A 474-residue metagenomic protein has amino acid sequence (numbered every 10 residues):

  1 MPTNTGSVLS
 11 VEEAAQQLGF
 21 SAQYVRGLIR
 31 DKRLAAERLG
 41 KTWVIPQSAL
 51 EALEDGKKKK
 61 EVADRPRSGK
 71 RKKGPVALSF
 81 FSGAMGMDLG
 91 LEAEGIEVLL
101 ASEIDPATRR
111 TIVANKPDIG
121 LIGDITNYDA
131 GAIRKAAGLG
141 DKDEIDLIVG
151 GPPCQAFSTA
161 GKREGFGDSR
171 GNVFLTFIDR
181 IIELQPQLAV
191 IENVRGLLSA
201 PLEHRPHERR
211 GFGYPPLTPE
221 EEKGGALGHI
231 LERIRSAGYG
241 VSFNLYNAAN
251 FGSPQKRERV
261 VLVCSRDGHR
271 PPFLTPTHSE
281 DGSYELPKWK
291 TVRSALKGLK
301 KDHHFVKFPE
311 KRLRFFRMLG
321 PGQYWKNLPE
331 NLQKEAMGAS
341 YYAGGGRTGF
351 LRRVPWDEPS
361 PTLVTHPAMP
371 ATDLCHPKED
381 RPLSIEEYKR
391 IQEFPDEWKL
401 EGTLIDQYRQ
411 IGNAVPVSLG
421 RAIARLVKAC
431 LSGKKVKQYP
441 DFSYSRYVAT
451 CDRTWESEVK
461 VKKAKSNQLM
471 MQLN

Functional and structural regions predicted by a protein language model:
P2, F20-S21, G27, Q47-A49 (+6 more regions): S-adenosyl-L-methionine-dependent DNA methyltransferase catalytic core
P2-Y24: Polyanion-binding surface elements
V8, V44, L188, P382-I385: Short aromatic/basic micro-patch
V8-E13, D31-K59: Short helix-start
V11-A14, V25, I45, I112 (+2 more regions): Hydrophobic packing within well-folded, soluble alpha/beta domains
D64-L188, N193-R210, P215: Core alpha/beta nucleotide-donor-binding catalytic domains of modification enzymes
I122-I125, F243-A248: Short loop/edge segments at beta-strand edges and connector loops that shape dinucleotide/nucleotide cofactor-binding
A137, L202-Y246: Charged, glycine-enriched surface loops/patches that mediate electrostatic binding to polyanionic ligands
